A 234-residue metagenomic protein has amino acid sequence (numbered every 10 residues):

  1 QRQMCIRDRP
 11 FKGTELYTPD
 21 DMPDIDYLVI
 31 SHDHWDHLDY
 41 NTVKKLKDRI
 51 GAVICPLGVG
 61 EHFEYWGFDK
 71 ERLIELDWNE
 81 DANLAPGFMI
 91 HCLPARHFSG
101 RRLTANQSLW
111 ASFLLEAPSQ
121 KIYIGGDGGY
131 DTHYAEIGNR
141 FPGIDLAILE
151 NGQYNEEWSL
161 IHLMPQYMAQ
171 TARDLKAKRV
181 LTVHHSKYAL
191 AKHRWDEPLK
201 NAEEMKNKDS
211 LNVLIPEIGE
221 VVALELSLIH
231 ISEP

Functional and structural regions predicted by a protein language model:
Q1-I6, E233-P234: Short, small-residue-biased leader/transition segments that mark boundaries at the very start of proteins
Q3, D33, A95-R96, G126-G128 (+2 more regions): Active-site metal-binding loops of divalent metal-dependent hydrolases
D8-C55, P142-I148: Active-site metal-binding motif and surrounding structural segment of the metallo-beta-lactamase
D8-E15, H37, T104, G128-Y130 (+1 more regions): Short gly/ser/thr-rich secondary-structure transition/capping motifs
Y27, A52, G58-E61, K121 (+1 more regions): Cap/insert and terminal regions of metallo-dependent hydrolase folds
S31, H230-I231: Conserved adenylation A10 loop of the ANL superfamily
H37, K45, E61-Y65, H133: Phosphate- and divalent-cation-binding pockets in alpha/beta enzyme and binding domains that engage nucleotide-derived
P56-Q120, K200-E225: Metallo-beta-lactamase
